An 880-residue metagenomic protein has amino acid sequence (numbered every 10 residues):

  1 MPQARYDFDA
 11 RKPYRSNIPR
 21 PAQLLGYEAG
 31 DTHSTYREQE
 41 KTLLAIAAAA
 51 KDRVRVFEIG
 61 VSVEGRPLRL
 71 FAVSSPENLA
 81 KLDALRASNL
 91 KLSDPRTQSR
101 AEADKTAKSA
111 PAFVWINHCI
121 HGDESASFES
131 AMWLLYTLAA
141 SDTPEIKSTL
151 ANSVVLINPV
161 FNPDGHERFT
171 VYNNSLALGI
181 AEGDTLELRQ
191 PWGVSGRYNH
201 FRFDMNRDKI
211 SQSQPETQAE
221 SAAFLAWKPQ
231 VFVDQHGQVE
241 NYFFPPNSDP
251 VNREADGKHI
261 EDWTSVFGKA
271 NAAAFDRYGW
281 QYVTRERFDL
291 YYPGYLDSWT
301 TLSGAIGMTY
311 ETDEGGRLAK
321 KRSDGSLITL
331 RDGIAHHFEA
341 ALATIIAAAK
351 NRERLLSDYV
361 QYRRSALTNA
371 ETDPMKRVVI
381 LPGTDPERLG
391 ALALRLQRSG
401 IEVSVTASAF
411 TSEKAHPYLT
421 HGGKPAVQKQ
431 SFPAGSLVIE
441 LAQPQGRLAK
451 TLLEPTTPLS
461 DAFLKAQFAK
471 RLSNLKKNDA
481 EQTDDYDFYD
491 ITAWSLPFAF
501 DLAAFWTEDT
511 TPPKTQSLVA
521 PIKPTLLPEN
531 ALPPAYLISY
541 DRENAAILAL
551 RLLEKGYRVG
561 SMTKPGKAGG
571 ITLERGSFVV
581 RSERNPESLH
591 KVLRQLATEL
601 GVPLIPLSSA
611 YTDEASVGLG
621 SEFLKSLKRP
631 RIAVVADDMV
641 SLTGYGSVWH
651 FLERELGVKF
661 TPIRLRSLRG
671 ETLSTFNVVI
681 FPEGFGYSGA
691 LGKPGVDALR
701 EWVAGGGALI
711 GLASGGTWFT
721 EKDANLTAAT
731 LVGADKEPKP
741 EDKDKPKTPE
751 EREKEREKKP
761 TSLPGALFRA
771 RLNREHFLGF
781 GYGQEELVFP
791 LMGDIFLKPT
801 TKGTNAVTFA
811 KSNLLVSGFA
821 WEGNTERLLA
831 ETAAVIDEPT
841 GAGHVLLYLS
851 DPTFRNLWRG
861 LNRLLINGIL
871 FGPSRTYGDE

Functional and structural regions predicted by a protein language model:
M1-S125, E129, W133-V154, F201 (+9 more regions): Intrinsic-disorder/low-complexity accessory segments
R100-D104, G183-S195, E220, V231-Q235 (+1 more regions): Structured alpha-helical segments in the cores of large, soluble enzyme domains
L150-F169: Short, conserved secondary-structure transition motifs
P159-P163, N173, Q235-N241, G715-G716: Short, solvent-exposed turn/loop segments enriched in Gly/Ser/Thr/Pro and often Arg
E167-G183: Aromatic- and acidic-residue-enriched segments that line the glycan-binding/catalytic groove of carbohydrate-active
T185-F203, K739, D744: Aromatic- and acidic-residue-enriched carbohydrate-binding clefts of CAZyme catalytic domains
